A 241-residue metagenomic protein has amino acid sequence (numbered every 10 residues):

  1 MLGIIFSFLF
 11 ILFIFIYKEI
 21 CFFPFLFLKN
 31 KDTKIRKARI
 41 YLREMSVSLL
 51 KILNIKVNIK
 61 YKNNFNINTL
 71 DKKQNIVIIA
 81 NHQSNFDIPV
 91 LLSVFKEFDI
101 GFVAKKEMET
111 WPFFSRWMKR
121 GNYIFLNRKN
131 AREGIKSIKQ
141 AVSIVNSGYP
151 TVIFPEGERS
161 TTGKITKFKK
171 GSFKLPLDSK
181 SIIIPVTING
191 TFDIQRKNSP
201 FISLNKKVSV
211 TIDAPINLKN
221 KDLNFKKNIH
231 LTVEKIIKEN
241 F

Functional and structural regions predicted by a protein language model:
M1-K29, T33-I40, T69, K226-F241: Membrane-interfacial terminal anchoring regions of lipid-handling membrane enzymes
K18-F22, L26-I40, I52, L70-A131: Catalytic core of membrane glycerolipid acyltransferases/transacylases, capturing the structured, soluble-facing
S48-I76: A short, well-structured juxtamembrane/interface segment
N54-K62, G134-I135, F192-Q195: Short gly/ser/thr-rich secondary-structure transition/capping motifs
I59, I78, F102, V210-I212: Generic preference for hydrophobic
I135-F241: Non-catalytic C-terminal accessory region of glycerolipid acyltransferases and related lyso-lipid remodeling enzymes
